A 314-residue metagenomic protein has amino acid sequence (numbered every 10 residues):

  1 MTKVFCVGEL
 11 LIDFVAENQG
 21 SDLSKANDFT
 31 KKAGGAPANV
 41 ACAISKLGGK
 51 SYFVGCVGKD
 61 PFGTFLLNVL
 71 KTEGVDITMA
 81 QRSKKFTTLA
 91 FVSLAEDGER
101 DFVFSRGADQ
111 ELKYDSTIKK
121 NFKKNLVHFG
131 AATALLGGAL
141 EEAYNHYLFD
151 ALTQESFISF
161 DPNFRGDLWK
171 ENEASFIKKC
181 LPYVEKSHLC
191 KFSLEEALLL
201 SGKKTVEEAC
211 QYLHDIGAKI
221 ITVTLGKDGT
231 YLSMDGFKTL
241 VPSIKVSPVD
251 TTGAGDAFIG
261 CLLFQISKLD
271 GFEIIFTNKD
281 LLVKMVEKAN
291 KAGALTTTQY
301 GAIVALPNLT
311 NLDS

Functional and structural regions predicted by a protein language model:
M1-V75: Glycine-rich phosphate/adenosyl-contacting loop at the front of the ribokinase-like
K3-F5, F149, G202, V206-S314: Conserved phosphate-binding/catalytic region of the ribokinase-like
K3-F5, N125-L126, L189: Structural motif
G8, F160-P162, F192, V223 (+1 more regions): Active-site flanking residues adjacent to catalytic metal/cofactor-binding acidic residues
I12, A16, K59, F164 (+3 more regions): Short, glycine/acidic-enriched loop or turn micro-motifs at the edges of active sites
K50-A131, L312-S314: Conserved N-terminal subdomain of the carbohydrate kinase-like
G107-D115, K170-S175, K203, I274-I275: Short gly/ser/thr-rich secondary-structure transition/capping motifs
A132-Q211, A218, G229: Conserved beta-alpha-beta core of the PfkB/ribokinase-like small-molecule kinase fold
